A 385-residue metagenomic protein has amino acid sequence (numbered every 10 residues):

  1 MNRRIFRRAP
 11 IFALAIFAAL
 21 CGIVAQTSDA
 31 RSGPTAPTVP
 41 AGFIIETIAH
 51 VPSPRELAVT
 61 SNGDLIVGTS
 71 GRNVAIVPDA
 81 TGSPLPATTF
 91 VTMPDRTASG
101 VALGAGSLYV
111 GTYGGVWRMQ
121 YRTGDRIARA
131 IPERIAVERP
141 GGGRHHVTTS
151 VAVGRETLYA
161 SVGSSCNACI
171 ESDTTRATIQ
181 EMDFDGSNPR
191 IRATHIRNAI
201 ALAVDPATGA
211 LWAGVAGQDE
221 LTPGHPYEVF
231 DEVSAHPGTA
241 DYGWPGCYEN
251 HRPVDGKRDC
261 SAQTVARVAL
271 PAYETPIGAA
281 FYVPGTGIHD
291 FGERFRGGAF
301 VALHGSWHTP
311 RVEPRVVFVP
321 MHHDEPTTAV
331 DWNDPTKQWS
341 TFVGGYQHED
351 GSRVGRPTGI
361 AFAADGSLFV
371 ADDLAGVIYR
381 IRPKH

Functional and structural regions predicted by a protein language model:
D29-V39, T148, S164-N167, A177 (+6 more regions): Beta-propeller domain segments
E46-R72, T275-F281, V301: Beta-strand-rich domains and repeat architectures in extracellular enzymes and scaffolds, especially beta-propellers
T47-P52, T89-P94, I135-G143, I191-H195 (+3 more regions): Surface loop/turn motifs at the tips and blade-to-blade linkers of beta-strand repeat domains
D64-G68, S107-V110, T157-S161, A210-G214 (+2 more regions): Conserved beta-propeller blade signature
V77, S83-G106: Blade-loop segments of beta-propeller domains
G114-G154: Asp-box/WD-like beta-propeller blade repeats and closely related beta-sheet repeat scaffolds
A361-H385: Blade-level signature of beta-propeller repeat domains, shared across WD40, Kelch, NHL, RCC1 and BNR/Asp-box propellers
